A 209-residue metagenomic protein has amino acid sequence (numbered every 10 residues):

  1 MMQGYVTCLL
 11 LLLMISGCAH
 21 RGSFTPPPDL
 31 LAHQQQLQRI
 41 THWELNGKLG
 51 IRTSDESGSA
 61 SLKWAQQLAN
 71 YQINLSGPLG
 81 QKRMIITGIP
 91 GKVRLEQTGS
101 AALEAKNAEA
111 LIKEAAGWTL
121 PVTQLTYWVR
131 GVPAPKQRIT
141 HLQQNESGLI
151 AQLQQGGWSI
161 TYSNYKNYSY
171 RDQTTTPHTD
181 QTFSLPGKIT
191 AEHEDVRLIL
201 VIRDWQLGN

Functional and structural regions predicted by a protein language model:
M1-T7: Bacterial N-terminal signal peptides that target proteins for export
L12-Q35: Bacterial Sec signal peptide processing site at the extreme N-terminus
Q36-Q72, S76-G77, R83: Post-signal-peptide N-terminal segment of Sec-exported extracytoplasmic proteins
H42-G47, S57-S61, Q66, G88-P90 (+3 more regions): Extended beta-sheet lipid-handling architectures
D55, L79-Q81, T98-S100, Q155-G157 (+1 more regions): Glycine-centered tight beta-turn/hairpin loop motif at sheet-sheet or coil-to-beta transitions
N70-L120: An acidic-aromatic
G131-N209: Gly/Pro-enriched, hydrophobic low-complexity segments that function as extracytoplasmic propeptides/linkers
